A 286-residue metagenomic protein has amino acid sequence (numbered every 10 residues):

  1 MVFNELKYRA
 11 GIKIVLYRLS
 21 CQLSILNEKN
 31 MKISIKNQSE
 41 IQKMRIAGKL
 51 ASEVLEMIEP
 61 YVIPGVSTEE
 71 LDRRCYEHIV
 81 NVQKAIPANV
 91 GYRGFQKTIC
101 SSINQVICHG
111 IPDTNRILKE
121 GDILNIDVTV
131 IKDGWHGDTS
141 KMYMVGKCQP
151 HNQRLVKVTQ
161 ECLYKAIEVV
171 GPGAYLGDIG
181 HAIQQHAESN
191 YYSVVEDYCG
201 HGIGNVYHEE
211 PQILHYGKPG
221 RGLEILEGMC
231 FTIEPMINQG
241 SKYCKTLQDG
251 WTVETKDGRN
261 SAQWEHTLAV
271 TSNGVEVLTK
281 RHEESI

Functional and structural regions predicted by a protein language model:
N4-Y8, I12-I14, C21, L26-I286: Active-site neighborhoods and metal-handling regions in enzymes and metal-associated proteins
